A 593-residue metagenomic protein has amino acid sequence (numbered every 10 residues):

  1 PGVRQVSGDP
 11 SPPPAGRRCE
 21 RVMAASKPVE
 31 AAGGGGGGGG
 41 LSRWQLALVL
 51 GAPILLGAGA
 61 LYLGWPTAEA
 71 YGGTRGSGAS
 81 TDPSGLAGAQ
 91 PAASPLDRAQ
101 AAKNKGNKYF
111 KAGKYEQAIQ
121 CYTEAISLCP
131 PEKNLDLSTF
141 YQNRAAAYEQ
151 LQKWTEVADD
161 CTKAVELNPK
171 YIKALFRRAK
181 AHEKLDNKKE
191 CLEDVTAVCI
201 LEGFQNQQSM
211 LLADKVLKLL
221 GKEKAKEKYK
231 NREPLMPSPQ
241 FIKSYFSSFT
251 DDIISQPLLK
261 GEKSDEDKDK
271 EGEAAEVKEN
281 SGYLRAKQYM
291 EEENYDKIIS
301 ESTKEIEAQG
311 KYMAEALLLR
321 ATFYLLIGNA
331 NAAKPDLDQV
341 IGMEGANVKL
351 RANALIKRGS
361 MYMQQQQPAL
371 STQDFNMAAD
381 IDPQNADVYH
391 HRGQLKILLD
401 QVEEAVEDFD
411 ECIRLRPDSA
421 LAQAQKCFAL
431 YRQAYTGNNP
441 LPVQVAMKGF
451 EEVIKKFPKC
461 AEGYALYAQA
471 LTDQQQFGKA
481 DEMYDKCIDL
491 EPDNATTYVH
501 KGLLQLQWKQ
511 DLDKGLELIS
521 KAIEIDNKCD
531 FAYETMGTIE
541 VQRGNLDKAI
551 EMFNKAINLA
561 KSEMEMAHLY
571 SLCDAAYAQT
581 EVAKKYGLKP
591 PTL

Functional and structural regions predicted by a protein language model:
P1-V22: Intrinsically disordered, low-complexity basic segments at termini and long loops, enriched in Pro/Gly and/or Arg/Ser
C19-L593: Alpha-helical tetratricopeptide repeat
